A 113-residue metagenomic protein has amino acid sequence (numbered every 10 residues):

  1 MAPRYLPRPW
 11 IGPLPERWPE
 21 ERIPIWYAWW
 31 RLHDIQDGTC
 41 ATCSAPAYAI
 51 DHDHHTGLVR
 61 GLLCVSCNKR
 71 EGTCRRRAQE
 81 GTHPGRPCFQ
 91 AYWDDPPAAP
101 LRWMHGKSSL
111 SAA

Functional and structural regions predicted by a protein language model:
M1-E20: A boundary/linker detector
I11, P19, Y27-R31, D94 (+1 more regions): Short linear interaction motif-like sites in intrinsically disordered regions of transcription factors
L14, R22, W30-D34, P97 (+1 more regions): Short, isolated positions within intrinsically disordered regulatory regions of eukaryotic proteins
P24-A49: Short cysteine-rich loop/turn motifs with clustered Cys
L32-Q36, G57-R60, C67: Residue-level signal for mature regions of secreted extracellular proteins and peptides
A45, D53-G61, E71-A113: Polybasic, low-complexity binding patches
